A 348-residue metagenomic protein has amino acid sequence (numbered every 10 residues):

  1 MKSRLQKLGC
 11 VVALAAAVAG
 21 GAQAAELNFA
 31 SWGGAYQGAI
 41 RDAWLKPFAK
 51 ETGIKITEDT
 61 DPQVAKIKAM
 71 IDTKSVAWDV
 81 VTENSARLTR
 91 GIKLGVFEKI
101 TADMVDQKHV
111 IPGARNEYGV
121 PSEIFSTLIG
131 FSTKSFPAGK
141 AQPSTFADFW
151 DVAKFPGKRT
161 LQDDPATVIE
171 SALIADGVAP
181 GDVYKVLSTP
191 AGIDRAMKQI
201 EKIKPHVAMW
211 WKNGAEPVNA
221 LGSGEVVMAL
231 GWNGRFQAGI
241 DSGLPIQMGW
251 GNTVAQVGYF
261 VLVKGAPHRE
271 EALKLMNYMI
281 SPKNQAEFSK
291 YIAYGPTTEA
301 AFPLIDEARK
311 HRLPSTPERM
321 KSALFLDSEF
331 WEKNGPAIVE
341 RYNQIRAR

Functional and structural regions predicted by a protein language model:
M1-C10: Bacterial N-terminal signal peptides that target proteins for export
A24-G91: Early extracytoplasmic/lumenal segment of secretory-pathway proteins
G34-A39, V76-W78, T82-V218: Extracytoplasmic ligand-binding site segments that recognize negatively charged/polar headgroups
L88-R90, M228-P245: A ligand-binding cleft/hinge motif common to bilobed small-molecule-binding domains
H109-V110, F125, D194, K198-I203 (+2 more regions): Periplasmic-binding protein-like
G130-S135, L173-A175, V257-R269, E287-K290: A bilobed periplasmic-binding-protein/Venus flytrap-type ligand-binding module shared by bacterial periplasmic
V263-A323: Mature extracytoplasmic/periplasmic domains
E318-R348: Conserved C-terminal helix/tail region of periplasmic/extracytoplasmic solute-binding proteins
